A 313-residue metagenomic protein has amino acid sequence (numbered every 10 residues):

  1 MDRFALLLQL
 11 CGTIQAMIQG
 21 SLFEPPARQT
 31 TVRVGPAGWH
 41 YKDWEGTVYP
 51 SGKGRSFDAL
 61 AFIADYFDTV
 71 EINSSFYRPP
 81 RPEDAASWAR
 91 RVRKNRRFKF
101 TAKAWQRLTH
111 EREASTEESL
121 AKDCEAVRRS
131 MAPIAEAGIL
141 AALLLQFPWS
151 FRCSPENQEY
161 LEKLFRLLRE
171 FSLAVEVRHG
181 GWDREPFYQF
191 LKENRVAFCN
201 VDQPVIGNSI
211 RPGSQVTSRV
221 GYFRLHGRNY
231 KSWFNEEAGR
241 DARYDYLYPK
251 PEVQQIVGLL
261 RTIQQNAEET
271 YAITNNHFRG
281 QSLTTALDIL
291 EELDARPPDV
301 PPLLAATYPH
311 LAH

Functional and structural regions predicted by a protein language model:
A5-L6: Ser/Thr/Pro/Gly-rich low-complexity, intrinsically disordered segments
L10-H313: Residues lining hydrophobic/aromatic ligand-binding pockets adjacent to catalytic sites
